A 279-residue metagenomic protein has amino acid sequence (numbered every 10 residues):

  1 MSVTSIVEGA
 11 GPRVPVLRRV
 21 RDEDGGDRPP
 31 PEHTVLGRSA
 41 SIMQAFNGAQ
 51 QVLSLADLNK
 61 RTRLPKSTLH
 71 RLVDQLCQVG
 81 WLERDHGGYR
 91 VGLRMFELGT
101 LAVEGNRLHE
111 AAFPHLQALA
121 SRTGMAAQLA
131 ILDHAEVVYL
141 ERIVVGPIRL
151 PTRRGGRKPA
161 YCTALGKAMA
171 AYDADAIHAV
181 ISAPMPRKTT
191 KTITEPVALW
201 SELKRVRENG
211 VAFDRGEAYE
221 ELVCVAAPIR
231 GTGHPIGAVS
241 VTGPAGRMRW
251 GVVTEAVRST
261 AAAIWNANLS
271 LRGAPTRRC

Functional and structural regions predicted by a protein language model:
S2-G105, H109, N266-S270: N-terminal helix-turn-helix
V3-R13, L17-D22, P147-A218: Short, solvent-exposed recognition segments
A45, A111-R122, A126-Q128, R205 (+3 more regions): Amphipathic alpha-helical regulatory segments at dimerization interfaces that relay allosteric signals between sensory
N47, G166, A170, A174 (+1 more regions): Short amphipathic alpha-helical signal-transduction/dimerization elements
R90-A183: Amphipathic alpha-helical effector-binding/dimerization core of metabolite-sensing transcriptional regulators
E202, N209, E220, I236-C279: Juxtadomain coupling helices with adjacent low-complexity linkers
E220-P228: A short beta-strand signature within small-molecule sensing/ligand-binding domains used in signal transduction
R230-H234: Flexible loop/coil segments at beta-strand boundaries within sensory signal-transduction domains
